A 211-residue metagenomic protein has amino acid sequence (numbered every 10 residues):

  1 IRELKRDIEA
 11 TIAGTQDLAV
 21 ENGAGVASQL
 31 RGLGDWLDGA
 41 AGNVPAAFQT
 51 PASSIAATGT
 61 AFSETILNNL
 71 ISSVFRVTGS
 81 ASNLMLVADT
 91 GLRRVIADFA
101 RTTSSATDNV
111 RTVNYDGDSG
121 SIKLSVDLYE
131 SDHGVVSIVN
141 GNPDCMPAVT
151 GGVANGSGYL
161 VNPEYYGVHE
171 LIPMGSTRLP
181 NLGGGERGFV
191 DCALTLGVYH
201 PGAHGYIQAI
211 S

Functional and structural regions predicted by a protein language model:
I1-K5: Internal, well-ordered alpha/beta segment that forms a basic, Gly-enriched binding/recognition surface
R6, G25-T65, R94-S211: Sequence/fold signature of self-assembling virion shell proteins
A10-V26: Short, glycine/acidic-rich hinge or "gate" loops at secondary-structure transitions that mediate conformational
T60-V77: A Trp-anchored, charged/polar loop motif used as the substrate-binding/catalytic surface of acyl/ester-handling
G79-A81: Short helix-terminating capping/connector loops at secondary-structure junctions
N83-G91, V95-I96: Long, repeat-rich segments with strong aromatic
